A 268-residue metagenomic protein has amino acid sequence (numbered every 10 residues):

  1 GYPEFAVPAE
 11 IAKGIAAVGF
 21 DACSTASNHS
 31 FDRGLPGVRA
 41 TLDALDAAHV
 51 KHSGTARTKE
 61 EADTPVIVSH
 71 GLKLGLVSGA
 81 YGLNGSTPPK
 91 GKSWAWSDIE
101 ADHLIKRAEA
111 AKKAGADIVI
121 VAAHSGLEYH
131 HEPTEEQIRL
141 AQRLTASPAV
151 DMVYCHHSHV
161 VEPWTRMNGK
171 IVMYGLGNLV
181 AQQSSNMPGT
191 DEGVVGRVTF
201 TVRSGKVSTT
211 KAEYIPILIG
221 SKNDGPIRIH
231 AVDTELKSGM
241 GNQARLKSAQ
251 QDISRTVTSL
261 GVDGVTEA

Functional and structural regions predicted by a protein language model:
G1-A268: Acidic, metal/ion-coordinating pockets
